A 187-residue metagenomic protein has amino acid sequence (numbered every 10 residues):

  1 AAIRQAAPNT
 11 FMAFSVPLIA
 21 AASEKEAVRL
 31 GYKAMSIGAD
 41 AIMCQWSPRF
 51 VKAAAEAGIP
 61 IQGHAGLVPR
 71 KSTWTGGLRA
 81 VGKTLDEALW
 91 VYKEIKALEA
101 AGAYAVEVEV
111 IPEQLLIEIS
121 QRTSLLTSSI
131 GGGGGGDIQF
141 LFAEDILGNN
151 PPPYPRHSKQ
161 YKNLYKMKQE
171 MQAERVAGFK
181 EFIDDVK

Functional and structural regions predicted by a protein language model:
A1-K187: Alpha/beta enzyme core
